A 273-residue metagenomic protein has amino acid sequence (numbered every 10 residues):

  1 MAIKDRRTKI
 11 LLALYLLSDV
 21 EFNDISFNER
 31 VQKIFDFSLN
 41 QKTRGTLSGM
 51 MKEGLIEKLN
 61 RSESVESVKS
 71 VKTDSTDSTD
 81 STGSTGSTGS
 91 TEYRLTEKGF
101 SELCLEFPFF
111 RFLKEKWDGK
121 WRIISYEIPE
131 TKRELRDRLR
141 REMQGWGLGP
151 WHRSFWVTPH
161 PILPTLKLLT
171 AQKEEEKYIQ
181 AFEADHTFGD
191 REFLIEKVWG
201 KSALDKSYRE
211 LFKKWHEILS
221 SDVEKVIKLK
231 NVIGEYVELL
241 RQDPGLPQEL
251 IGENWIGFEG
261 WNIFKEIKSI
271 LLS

Functional and structural regions predicted by a protein language model:
M1-L17: Short alpha-helical segments that sit at the start of domains
D19-F37: Short acidic, hydrophobic short linear motifs in intrinsically disordered regions
D36-K52: Short amphipathic alpha-helical interaction segments
M51-V65: A short, conserved structural fragment
N60-E63, G89-E106: Accessory beta->alpha helical hairpin/"wing" motif in late/C-terminal subdomains of nucleic-acid enzymes
E97-R122: Short, amphipathic alpha-helical interaction segments positioned at domain boundaries
E130-L219: Mid-protein regulatory/catalytic core that forms ligand/cofactor-binding pockets and protein-protein interaction
E196-S273: C-terminal regulatory/effector modules of DNA-binding transcriptional regulators
